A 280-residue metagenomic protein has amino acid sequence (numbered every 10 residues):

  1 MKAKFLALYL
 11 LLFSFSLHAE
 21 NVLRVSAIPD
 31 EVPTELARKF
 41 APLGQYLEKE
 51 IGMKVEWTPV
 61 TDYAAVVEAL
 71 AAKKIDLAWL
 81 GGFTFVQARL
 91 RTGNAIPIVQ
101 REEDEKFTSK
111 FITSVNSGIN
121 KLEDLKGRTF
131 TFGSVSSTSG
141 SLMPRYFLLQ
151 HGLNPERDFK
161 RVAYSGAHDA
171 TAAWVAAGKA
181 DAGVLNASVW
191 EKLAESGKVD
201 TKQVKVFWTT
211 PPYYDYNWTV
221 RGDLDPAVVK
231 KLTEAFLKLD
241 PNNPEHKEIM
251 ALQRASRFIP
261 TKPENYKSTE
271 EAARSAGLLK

Functional and structural regions predicted by a protein language model:
M1-A7: Bacterial N-terminal signal peptides that target proteins for export
S14-S16: N-terminal signal peptide c-region/cleavage motif recognized by signal peptidases
E20-S26, E31-P42, D215, T219-K280: An extracytoplasmic/periplasmic, membrane-proximal ligand-sensing/linker region
E20-T84: Extracytoplasmic small-molecule ligand-binding "clamshell" domains of the periplasmic binding protein/Venus flytrap
D30-P33, A37, E103, S114-I119 (+1 more regions): Short coil/turn segments
A64-A78, R91-T92, E123, A167-S188: Short helices/loops that flank or line small-molecule/ion binding pockets
E68-D124: Acidic, polar ligand-binding/catalytic clefts
S117, R128-A227: Pocket-lining segment of extracytoplasmic ligand-binding domains
